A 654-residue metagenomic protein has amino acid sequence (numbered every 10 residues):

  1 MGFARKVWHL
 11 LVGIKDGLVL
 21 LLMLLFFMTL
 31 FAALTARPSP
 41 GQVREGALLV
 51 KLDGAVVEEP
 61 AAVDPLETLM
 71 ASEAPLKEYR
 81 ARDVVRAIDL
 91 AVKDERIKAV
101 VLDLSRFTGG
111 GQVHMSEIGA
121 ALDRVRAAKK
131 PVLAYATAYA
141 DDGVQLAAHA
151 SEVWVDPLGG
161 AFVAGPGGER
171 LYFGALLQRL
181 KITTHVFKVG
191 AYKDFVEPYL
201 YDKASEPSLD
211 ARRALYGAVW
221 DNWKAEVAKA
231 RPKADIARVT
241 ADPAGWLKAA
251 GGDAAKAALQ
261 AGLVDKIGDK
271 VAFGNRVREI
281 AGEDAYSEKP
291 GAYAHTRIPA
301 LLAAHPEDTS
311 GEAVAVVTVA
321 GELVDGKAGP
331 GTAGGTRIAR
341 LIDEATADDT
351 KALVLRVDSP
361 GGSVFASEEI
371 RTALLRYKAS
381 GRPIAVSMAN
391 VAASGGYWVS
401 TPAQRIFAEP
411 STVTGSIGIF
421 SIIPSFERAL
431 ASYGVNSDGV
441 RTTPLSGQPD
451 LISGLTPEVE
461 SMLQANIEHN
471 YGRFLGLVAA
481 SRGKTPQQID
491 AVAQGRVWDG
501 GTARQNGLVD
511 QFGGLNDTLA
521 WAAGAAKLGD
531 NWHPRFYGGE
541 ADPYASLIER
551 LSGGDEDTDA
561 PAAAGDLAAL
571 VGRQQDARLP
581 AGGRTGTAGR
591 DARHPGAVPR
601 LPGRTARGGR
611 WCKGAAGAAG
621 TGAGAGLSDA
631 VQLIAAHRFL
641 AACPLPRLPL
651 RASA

Functional and structural regions predicted by a protein language model:
M1-V85, G167-A255, L259-A347, R441-P444 (+6 more regions): Intrinsically disordered, low-complexity segments enriched in small/flexible residues
S39, L48-L171, H305-A429: Cleft-lining beta-strand/loop regions that shape enzyme active-site pockets
V43, H149-S151, L180, G262 (+2 more regions): Short, structured coil segments at secondary-structure junctions
S151-E152, D265-K266, A352, Q404-R405 (+5 more regions): Well-ordered beta-strand positions
R231-I236, V478-I489: Hydrophobic, secondary-structure "cap" segments at the distal end of domains
A241-L259, A403, D490-L508: Acidic helix/loop microenvironments that form the catalytic cleft of cell-wall polysaccharide enzymes
S394-G454, E458-N466, F474-G476, H533: Conserved acidic, small-residue-rich alpha-beta core segments centered on
A641-P649, S653-A654: N-terminal polybasic/positive-inside topogenic patches
